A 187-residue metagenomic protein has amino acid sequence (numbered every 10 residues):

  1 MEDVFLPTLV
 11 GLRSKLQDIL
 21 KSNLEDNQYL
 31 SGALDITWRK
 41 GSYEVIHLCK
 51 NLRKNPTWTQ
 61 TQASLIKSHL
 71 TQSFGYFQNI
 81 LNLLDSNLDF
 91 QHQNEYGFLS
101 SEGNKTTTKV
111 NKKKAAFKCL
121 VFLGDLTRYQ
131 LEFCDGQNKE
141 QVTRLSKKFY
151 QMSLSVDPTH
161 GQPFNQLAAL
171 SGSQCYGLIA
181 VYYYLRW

Functional and structural regions predicted by a protein language model:
M1-V110, K114-A116: Long, acidic/serine-threonine-rich intrinsically disordered regions with weak helical/coil propensity that act as
K105-W187: Long all-alpha helical scaffold domains
